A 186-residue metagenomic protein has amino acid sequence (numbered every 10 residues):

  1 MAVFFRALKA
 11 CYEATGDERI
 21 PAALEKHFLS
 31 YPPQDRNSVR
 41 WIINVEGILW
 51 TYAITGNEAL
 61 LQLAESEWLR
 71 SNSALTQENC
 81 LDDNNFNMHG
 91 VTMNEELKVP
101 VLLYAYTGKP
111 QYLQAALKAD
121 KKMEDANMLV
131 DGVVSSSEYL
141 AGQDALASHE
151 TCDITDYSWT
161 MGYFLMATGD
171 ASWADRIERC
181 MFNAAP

Functional and structural regions predicted by a protein language model:
M1-P186: Glycan-recognition and catalytic cores of secretory/periplasmic carbohydrate-active enzymes
